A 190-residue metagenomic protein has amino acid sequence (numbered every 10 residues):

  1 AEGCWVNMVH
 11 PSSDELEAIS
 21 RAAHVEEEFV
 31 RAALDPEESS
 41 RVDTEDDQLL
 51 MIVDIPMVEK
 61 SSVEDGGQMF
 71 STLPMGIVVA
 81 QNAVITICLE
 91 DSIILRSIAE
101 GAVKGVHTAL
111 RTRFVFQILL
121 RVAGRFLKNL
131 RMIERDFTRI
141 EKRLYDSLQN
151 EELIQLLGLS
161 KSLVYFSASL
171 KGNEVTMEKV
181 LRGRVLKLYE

Functional and structural regions predicted by a protein language model:
A1-Y189: Peripheral, non-transmembrane regulatory/ligand-interaction domains of membrane transport proteins
